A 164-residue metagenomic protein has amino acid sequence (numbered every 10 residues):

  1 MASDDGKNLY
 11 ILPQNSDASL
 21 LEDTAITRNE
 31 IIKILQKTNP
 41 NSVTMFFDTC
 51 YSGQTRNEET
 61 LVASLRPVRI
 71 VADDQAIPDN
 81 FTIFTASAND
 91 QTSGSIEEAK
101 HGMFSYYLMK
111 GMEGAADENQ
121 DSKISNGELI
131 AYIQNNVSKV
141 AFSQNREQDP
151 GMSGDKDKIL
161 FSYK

Functional and structural regions predicted by a protein language model:
M1-K164: Cysteine endopeptidase catalytic domains of the caspase/legumain-like
